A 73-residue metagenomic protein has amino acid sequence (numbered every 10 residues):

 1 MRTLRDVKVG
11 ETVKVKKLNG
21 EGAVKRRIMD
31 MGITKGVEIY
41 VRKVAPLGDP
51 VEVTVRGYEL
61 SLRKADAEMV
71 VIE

Functional and structural regions predicted by a protein language model:
M1-E73: Compact, glycine-rich, soluble single-domain proteins
